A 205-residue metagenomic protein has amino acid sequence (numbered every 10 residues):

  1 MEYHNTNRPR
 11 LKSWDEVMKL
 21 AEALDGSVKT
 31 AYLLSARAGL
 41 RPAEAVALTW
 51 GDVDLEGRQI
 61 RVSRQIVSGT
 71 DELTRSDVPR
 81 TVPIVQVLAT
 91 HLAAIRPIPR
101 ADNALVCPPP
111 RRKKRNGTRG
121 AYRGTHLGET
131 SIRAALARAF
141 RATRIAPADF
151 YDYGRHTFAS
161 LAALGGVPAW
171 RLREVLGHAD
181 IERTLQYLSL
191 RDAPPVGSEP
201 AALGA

Functional and structural regions predicted by a protein language model:
M1-L48, V78-P79, P99, P110-K113 (+1 more regions): Basic, Lys/Arg- and aromatic-enriched nucleic-acid-binding interface segment
E2-H4, E56, Q86-A135, R141: Major-groove DNA-contacting interfaces characterized by cationic-aromatic clusters
Y3, I66, L176-A201: Catalytic-site neighborhood detector that most strongly recognizes the C-terminal catalytic loop/helix of tyrosine
N7-R8, G69-P79, P110-R111, T118-L127 (+1 more regions): Short, contiguous acidic/charged loop-to-helix segments that flank catalytic cores in large enzymes
E16, A47-P97, P108-R111: Conserved tyrosine-mediated DNA breakage-rejoining catalytic core shared by Y-recombinases
M18-K29, A38, V82, P97-L105 (+3 more regions): Short, basic (Lys/Arg/His-rich) helix/loop patches that form interaction surfaces in the mid-to-C-terminal regions
E22, A47, L55, Q186-S189: Phosphate-coordinating loops and pocket residues in cytosolic domains that bind phosphorylated ligands
V46, S160, R173, T184-L188: Key DNA-contacting residues within the recognition helix of helix-turn-helix
